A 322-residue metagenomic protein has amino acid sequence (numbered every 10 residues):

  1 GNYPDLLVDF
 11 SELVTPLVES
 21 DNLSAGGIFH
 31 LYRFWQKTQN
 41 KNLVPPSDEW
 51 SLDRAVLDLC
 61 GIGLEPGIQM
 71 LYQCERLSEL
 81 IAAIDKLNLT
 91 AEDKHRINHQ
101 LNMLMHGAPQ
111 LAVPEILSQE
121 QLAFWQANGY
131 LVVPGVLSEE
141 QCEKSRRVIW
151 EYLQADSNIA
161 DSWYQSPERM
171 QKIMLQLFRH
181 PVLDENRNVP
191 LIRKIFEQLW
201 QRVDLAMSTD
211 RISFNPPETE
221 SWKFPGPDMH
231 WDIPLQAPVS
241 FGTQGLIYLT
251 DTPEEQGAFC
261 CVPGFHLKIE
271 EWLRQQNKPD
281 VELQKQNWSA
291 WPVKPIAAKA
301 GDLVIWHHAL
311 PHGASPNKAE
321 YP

Functional and structural regions predicted by a protein language model:
G1-A123: Fe(II)/2-oxoglutarate
F124-Y130, P134-I195, E220: Non-heme Fe(II)/2-oxoglutarate
E139, L235, H312: Glycine-rich nucleotide phosphate-binding loop and flanking beta-alpha elements of Rossmann-like dinucleotide-binding
I149-S157, W200-V203, P253, H308: A generic secondary-structure signal for well-formed alpha-helical elements
R169-L177, L191-C260, H266, N277: Conserved double-stranded beta-helix
D184, F196, W306-L310: Tryptophan-centric aromatic hotspots in well-structured domains and transmembrane helices
T252-G313: Double-stranded beta-helix
S315-P322: Ligand-binding loop in jelly-roll beta-barrel domains
